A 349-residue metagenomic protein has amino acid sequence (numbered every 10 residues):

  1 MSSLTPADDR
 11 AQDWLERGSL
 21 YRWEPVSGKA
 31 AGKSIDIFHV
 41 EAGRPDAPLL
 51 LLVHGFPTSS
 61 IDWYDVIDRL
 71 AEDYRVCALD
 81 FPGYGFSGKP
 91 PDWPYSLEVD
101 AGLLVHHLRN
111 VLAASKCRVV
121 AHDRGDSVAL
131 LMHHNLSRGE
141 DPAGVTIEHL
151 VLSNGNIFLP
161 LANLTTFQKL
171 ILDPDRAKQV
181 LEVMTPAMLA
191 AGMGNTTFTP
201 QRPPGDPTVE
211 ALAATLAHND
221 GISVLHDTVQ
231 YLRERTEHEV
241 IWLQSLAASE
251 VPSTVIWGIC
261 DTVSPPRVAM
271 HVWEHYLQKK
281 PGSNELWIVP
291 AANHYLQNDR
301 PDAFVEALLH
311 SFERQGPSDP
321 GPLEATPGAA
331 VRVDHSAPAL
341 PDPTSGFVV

Functional and structural regions predicted by a protein language model:
M1-L50, A71-Y74, H106, N110-L112 (+3 more regions): Alpha/beta-hydrolase fold catalytic core
E24, A30-I35, V40, R44 (+3 more regions): Active-site loop/oxyanion-hole signature of alpha/beta-hydrolase fold enzymes
V40-F86: Conserved HGGG/HGGXW glycine-rich cap/lid loop of the alpha/beta-hydrolase fold
A121, G125, A129: Gly/Ala-rich beta-loop-alpha elbow adjacent to hydrolase catalytic centers
H134-N135, E140-V180: Flexible "cap/lid" loop of the alpha/beta hydrolase fold
L161-N163, V183-A247: Conserved alpha/beta-hydrolase catalytic His-Asp/Glu region
A248-A292: Conserved loop-alpha-helix segment in the C-terminal half of the alpha/beta-hydrolase fold that carries the catalytic
V289-P301, V305: Catalytic histidine-centered segment of alpha/beta-hydrolase-like enzymes
